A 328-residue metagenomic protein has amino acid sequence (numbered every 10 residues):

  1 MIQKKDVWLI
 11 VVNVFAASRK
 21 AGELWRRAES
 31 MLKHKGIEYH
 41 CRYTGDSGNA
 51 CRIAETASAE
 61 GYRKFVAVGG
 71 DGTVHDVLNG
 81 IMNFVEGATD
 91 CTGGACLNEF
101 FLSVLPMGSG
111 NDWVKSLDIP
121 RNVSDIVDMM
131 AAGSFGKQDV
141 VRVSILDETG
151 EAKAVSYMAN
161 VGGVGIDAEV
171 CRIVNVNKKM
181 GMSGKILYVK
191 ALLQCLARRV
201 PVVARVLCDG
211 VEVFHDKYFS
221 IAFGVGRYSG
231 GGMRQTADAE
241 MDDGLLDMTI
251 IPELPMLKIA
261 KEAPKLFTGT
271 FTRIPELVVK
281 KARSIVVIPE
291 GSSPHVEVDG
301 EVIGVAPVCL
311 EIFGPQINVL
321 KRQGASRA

Functional and structural regions predicted by a protein language model:
M1-V68, H75, N79, F84-E86 (+1 more regions): ATP/NTP phosphate-donor binding region
I10, C41, L102, V206 (+1 more regions): Generic preference for hydrophobic
V14, V68-G70, L105-M107, V225: Glycine-rich beta-strand-to-loop/alpha-helix junction loops that act as flexible
F15-A16, S109, R227, E253-P255: Short, glycine/serine-rich, charged loops/turns that create anion-binding and catalytic segments at active sites
K35, N83-F219: Catalytic core of DAGKc-family lipid kinases
D76-L78, V114-S116, G232-M233, A260: Short glycine-/acidic-enriched loop or helix-start segments at secondary-structure transitions that form or flank
G163, D167, A222-Q235, V302: Glycine-rich phosphate/pyrophosphate-binding beta-alpha loops
C208-V211, H215, Q235, E240-L246 (+1 more regions): ATP/nucleoside-binding phosphotransfer catalytic cores, i.e., glycine-rich phosphate-binding loops
